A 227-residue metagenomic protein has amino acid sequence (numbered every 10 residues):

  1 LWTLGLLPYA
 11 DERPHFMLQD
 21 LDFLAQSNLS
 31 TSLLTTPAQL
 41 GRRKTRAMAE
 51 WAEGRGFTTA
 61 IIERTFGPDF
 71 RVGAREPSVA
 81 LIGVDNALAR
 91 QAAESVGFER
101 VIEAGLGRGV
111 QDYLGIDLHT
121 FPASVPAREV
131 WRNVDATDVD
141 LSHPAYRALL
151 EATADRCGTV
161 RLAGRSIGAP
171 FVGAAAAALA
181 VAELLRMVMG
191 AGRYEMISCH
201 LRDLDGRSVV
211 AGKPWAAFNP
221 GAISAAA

Functional and structural regions predicted by a protein language model:
L1-A10: N-terminal Rossmann-like FAD-binding beta1-loop-alpha1 element of flavoenzymes
T3, A47, W51, L179-L184: Amphipathic alpha-helical segments that form well-ordered structural scaffolds and often line/cohere around active
E12-F57: Glycine-rich phosphate-binding loop and adjoining beta1-alpha1-beta2 segment of Rossmann-like nucleotide-binding folds
R13, V72-V79, G83-A227: Glycine-rich phosphate/adenylate-binding loop
F16-L21, E63, L201-R202: Extended hydrophobic secondary-structure segments that form protein cores and membrane-embedded regions
F23-L24, T65-D69, D205-S208: Short, internal active-site loops enriched in acidic
R42-S78, I82-Q91: A structured beta-alpha segment of the ubiquitous adenosine-cofactor-binding alpha/beta core
